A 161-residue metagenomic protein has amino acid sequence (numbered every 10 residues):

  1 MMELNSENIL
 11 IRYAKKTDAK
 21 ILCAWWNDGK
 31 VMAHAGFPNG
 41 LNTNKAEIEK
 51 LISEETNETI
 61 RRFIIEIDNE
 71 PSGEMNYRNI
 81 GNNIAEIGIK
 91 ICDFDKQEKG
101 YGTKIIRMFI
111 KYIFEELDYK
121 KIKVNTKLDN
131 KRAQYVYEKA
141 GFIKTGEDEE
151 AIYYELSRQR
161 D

Functional and structural regions predicted by a protein language model:
M1-K45, E49, R160-D161: A short, well-structured alpha-helix characteristic of acyl/acetyltransferase catalytic modules
N5, I80-G81, D148: Structural motif
F37, L41-D95, R158: Acetyl-CoA-dependent GNAT
I84, E115-N125: Conserved GNAT acetyl-CoA-binding A-motif
D93-D95, K99, L128-D129: Active-site acidic-Proline motif in GNAT/NAT acetyltransferases
E98-Y112, Q134-K139: Conserved acetyl-CoA-binding loop-helix of GNAT-fold acetyltransferases
K123-Q134, A151: Conserved beta-strand-loop-alpha-helix junction that forms the acyl-donor binding cleft
E138-D148, R160: Conserved acetyl-CoA-binding loop of GNAT-fold acetyltransferases
